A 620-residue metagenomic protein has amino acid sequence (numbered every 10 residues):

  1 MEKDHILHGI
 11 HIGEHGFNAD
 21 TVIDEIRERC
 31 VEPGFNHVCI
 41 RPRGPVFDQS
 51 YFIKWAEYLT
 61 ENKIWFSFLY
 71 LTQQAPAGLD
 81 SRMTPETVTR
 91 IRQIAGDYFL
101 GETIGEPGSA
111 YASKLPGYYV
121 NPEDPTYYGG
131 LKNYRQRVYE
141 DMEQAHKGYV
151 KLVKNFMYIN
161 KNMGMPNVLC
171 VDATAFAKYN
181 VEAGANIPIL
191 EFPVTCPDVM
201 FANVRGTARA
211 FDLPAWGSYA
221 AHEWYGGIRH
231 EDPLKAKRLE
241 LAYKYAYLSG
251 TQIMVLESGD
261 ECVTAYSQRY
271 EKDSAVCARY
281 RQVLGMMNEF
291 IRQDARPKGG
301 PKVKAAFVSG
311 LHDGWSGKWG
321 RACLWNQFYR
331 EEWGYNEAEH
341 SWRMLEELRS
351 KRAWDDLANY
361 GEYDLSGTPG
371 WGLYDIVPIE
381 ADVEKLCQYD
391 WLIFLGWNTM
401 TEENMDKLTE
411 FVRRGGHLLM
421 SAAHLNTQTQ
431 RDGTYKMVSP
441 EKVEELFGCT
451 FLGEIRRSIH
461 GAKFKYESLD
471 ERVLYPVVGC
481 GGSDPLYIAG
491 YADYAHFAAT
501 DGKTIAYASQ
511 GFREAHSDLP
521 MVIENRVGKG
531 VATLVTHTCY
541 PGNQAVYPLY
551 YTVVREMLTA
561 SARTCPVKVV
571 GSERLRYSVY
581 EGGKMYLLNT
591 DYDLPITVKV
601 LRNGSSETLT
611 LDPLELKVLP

Functional and structural regions predicted by a protein language model:
M1-L69, T84-G105, Y118-Q136, P301 (+5 more regions): Mature N-terminal, pre-catalytic/accessory segment of carbohydrate-active enzymes
D4, H8-H15, Q282-Q388, P613: Aromatic-Pro/Gly-enriched surface loop or interdomain linker that acts as a lid/target-recognition segment
D20-G34, I40-I53, E57-N62, H340-M437 (+2 more regions): Helical hinge/lid and interdomain linker segments adjacent to catalytic or ligand-binding clefts that mediate domain
R82-I91, N155-N203, Y225-L234: Substrate-binding cleft/loops of secretory-pathway carbohydrate-active enzymes
A183-A185, R205-A236, E257-D273: Active-site clefts of carbohydrate-active enzymes
G300-Y335, C387, N398, T409 (+2 more regions): Carbohydrate-binding surface patches
N398, E402-S483: A glycine-rich, often tryptophan-bearing local segment used as a flexible ligand/cofactor-contacting loop or short
T427, I455-G528, Y540-V546, L558-G583 (+1 more regions): Catalytic beta-strand/loop cores that center a nucleophilic Ser/Cys/Thr and support acyl-enzyme chemistry
